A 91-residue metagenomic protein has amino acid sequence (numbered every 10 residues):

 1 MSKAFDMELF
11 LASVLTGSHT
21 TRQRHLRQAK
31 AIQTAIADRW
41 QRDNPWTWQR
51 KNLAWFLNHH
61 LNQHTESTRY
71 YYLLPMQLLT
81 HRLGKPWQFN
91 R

Functional and structural regions predicted by a protein language model:
M1-T21: Short terminal alpha-helical segments
L15-Q88: Non-catalytic DNA-binding core/recognition domains of DNA-processing enzymes
